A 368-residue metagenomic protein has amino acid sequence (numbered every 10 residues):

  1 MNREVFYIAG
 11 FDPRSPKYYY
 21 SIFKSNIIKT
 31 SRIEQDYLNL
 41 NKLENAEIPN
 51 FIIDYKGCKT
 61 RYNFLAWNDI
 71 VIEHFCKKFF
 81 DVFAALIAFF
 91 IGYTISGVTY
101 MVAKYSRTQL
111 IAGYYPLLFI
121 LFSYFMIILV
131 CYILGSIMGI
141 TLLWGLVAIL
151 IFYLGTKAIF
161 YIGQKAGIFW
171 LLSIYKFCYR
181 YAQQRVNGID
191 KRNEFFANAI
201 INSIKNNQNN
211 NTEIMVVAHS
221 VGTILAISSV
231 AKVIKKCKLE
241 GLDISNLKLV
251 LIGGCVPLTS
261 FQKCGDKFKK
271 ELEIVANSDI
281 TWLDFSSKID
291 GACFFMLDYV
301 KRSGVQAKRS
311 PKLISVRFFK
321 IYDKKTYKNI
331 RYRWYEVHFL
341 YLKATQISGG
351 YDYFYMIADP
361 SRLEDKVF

Functional and structural regions predicted by a protein language model:
M1-G92, N211, W282-K288: Membrane-protein extramembrane domains
E4-V5, A9-I27, Y179-A182, N187 (+1 more regions): Serine-dependent carboxylesterase/thioesterase catalytic core of lipase-like alpha/beta-hydrolase/SGNH enzymes
P13, C58-P116, M138-N210, L342-F368: Active-site catalytic motif of lipid deacylating hydrolases and related acyltransferases
P13, K29, W67-I72, F80-A85 (+2 more regions): Lipolytic serine-hydrolase domain surface
Y115-L134: Canonical alpha-helical transmembrane segments of integral membrane proteins
I120-F125, I149-Y153, V216: Alpha-helical transmembrane spans of integral membrane proteins, capturing the lipid-embedded, hydrophobic core of TM
G135-M138, V221: Transmembrane helical hairpin unit
F160-Q164, F169-S173, R185-N209, V221-C237 (+1 more regions): Long hydrophobic alpha-helices with heptad-repeat/coiled-coil character
